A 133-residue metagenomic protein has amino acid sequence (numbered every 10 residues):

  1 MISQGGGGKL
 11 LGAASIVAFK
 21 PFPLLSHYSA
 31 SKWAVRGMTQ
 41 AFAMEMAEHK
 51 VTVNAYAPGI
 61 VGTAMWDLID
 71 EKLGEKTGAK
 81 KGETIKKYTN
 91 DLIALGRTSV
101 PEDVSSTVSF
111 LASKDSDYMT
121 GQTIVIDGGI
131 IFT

Functional and structural regions predicted by a protein language model:
S15: Residue(s) in the substrate-gating loop at a strand-loop-helix junction that position the organic substrate next
K20, R97, V108-S109, T120-T133: Short C-terminal tail/terminal secondary-structure segment of NAD(P)H-dependent dehydrogenase/reductase domains
K20-S26, E48, G96, K114: Active-site loop immediately N-terminal to the catalytic Tyr-X3-Lys motif of short-chain dehydrogenase/reductase
S31, T39: Active-site helix of classical SDR
A47, T52, M119-G121: Short, small/polar-rich loop/turn modules that mediate ligand/substrate recognition or access, typified
T52-G62, A112, V125-D127: Conserved SDR Rossmann-fold cofactor-binding beta-strand/turn motif
V61-L92: A glycine/serine/threonine-rich, flexible loop-to-helix segment that serves as the NAD(P) cofactor-binding "lid"
K80-G82, I93-V104: A conserved structural motif in NAD(P)-dependent oxidoreductases
